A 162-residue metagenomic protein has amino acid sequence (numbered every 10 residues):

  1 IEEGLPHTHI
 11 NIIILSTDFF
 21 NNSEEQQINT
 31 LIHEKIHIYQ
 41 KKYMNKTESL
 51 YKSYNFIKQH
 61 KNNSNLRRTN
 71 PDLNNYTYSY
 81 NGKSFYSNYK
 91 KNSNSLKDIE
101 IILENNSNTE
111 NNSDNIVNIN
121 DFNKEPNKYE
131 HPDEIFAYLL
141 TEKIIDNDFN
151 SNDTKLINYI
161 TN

Functional and structural regions predicted by a protein language model:
I1-I32, K41: Active-site scaffold of zinc-dependent metalloenzymes
L15-F20, T47-Y54: Short helix/strand-bridging catalytic loops that position acidic/His residues to coordinate divalent metals and engage
K35-K52: Catalytic Zn2+-binding segment of zinc metalloproteases
K52-N162: Metalloprotease/metallohydrolase-associated module, dominated by Zn2+-dependent proteases
